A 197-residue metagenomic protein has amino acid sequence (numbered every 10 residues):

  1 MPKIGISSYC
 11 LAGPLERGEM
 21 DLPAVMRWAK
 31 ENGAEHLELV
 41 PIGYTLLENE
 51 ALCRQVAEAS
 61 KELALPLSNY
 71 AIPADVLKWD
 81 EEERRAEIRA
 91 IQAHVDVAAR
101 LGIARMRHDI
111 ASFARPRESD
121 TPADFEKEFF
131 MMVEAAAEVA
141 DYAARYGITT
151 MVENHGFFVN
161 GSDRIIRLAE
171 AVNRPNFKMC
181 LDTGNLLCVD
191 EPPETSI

Functional and structural regions predicted by a protein language model:
M1-E19, A57, K61: Mobile, glycine- and charge-enriched loop segments and immediately flanking short secondary-structure elements within
P2-L11, L37-L39, L67-I72, M106-H108 (+2 more regions): Hydrophobic faces of well-ordered beta-strands that scaffold small-molecule active sites in alpha/beta enzyme cores
C10-A12, P41-G43, P73-V76, I110-A114 (+2 more regions): Active-site-proximal loop/turn and secondary-structure-junction residues that shape catalytic pockets, frequently
G13-R17, L46-L47, W79-D80: A generic structural signal for short coil/turn motifs at secondary-structure boundaries
M20, R27, R54-P66, K78-M179 (+1 more regions): Active-site acidic/histidine proton-transfer and metal-coordination neighborhood in alpha/beta enzyme cores
D21-I42, R100-G102: Catalytic domains of carbohydrate-active enzymes, especially glycoside hydrolases
L47-E48, N160, E191: Residues that form or flank phosphate/diphosphate-binding pockets in enzymes that use nucleotide phosphates
L187-I197: Glycoside hydrolase catalytic-domain groove-lining segments
